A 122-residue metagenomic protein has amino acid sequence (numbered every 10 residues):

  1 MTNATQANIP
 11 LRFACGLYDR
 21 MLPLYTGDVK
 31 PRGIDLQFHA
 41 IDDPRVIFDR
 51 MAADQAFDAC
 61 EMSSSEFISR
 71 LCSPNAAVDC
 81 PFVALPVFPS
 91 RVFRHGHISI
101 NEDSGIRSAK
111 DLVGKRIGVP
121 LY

Functional and structural regions predicted by a protein language model:
M1-T5, R107-A109: Short boundary motifs at domain starts and secondary-structure transition points
Q6-R12: Extreme N-terminal starter segment of soluble prokaryotic enzymes
R12-Y122: Short, glycine-/small- and polar/acidic-enriched structural segments that line small-molecule recognition paths
